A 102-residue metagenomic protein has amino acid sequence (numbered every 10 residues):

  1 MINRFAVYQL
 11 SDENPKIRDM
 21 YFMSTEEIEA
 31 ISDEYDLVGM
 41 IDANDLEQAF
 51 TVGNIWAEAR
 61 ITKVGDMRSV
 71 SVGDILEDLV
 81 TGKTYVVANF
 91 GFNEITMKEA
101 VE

Functional and structural regions predicted by a protein language model:
M1-N44: Extended boundary segments
F5, F22, F50, F90-F92: Phenylalanine-focused residue identity feature
S11, T25, L46, I75-L76 (+1 more regions): Alpha-helical interaction segments
T25-I28, A49, K98: Low-complexity, intrinsically disordered short peptide segments enriched in small/polar/basic residues
A30-E77: Short, conserved turn/kink motifs that form compact alpha/beta structural patches or helix kinks used as
D66-E102: Short, compact, well-ordered microdomains
